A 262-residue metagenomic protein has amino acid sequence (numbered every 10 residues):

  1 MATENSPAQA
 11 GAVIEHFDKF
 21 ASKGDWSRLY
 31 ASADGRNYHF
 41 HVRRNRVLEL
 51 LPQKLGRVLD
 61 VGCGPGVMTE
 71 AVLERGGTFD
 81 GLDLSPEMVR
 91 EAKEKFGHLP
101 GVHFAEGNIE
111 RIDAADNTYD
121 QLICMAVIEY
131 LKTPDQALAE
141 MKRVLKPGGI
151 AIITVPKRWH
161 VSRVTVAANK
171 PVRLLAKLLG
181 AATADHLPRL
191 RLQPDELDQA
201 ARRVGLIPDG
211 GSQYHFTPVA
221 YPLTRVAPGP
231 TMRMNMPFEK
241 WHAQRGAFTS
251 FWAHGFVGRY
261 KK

Functional and structural regions predicted by a protein language model:
A2-Q53, A71, R233-N235: Conserved class I S-adenosyl-L-methionine
L55-G64: Conserved class I S-adenosyl-L-methionine
P65-R111: Class I SAM-dependent methyltransferase SAM/SAH-binding core
I123: A conserved beta-strand element that flanks and buttresses the S-adenosyl-L-methionine
D135-P147: A short glycine-rich, Lys/Arg-flanked "PGG" loop and its adjoining helix->strand segment in the class I
I152-K177: Conserved class I S-adenosyl-L-methionine
V172-R173, Q199, D209-K262: A C-terminal cap/extension of S-adenosyl-L-methionine-dependent methyltransferases that defines the acceptor-substrate
G180-E196: Acceptor-substrate binding/catalytic loop of class I
